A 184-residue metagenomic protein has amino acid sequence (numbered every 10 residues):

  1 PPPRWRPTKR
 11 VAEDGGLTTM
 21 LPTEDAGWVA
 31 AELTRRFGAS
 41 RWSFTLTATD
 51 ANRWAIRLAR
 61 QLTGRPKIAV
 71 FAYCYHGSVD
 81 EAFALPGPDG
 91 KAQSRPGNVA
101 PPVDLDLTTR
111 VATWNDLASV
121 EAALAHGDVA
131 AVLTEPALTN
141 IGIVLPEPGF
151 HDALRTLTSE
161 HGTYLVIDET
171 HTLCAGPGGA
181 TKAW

Functional and structural regions predicted by a protein language model:
P1-E24, A30-F44: Glycine-rich phosphate-binding segment of PLP-dependent enzymes
K9-E13, V99-L107, T134-L138: Gly-rich Lys/Arg/Thr-decorated short loops/hinges at beta-loop-alpha junctions or inter-strand turns that position
L21-E24, A69-A72, V166-T172: Beta-strand segments within the central parallel beta-sheet cores of soluble alpha/beta enzyme folds
W28-A131: PLP-dependent aspartate aminotransferase-fold enzymes
L62, S159-H161: Helix C-cap/helix->beta junction micro-motif
E135-P148, G162-W184: Conserved PLP phosphate-binding loop immediately N-terminal to the Schiff-base lysine helix in PLP-dependent enzymes
H151-S159: Surface-exposed amphipathic alpha-helices with a cationic face
